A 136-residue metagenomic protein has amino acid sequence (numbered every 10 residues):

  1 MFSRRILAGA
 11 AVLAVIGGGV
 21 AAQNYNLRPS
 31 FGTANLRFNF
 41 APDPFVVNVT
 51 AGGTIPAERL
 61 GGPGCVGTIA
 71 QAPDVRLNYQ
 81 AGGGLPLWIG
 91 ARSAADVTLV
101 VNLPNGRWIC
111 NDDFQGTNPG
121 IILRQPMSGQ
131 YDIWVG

Functional and structural regions predicted by a protein language model:
M1-A8: Bacterial N-terminal signal peptides that target proteins for export
A8-I16: Bacterial N-terminal signal peptides
G18-A22: Sec/Tat signal peptide C-region and signal peptidase I cleavage site
Q23-R59: Predominantly extracellular/luminal regions of secreted and cell-surface proteins, especially disulfide-bonded
A57-L87, G120: Non-catalytic, beta-strand-enriched accessory regions in extracellular/secretory proteins and membrane protein
A70, Q80-G82, R92, G116 (+1 more regions): Surface-exposed coil/turn segments at beta-strand junctions on protein surfaces, enriched
R76-S93, L99-V101, Y131-V135: Hydrophobic beta-strand segments within beta-rich accessory/binding domains
N102-G136: Noncatalytic accessory or regulatory domains flanking protease catalytic cores in secreted, cell-surface, and selected
